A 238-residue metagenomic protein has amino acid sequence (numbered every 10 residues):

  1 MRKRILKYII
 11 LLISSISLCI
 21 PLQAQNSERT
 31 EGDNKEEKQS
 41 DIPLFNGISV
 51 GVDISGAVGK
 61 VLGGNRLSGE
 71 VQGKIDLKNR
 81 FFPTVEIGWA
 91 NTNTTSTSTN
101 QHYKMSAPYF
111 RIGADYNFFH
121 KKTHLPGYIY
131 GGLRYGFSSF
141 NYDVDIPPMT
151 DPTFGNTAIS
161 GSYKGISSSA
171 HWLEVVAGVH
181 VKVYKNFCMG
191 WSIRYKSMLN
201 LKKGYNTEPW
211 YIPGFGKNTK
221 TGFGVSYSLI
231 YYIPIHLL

Functional and structural regions predicted by a protein language model:
L22-D76, I230-L238: Short glycine/proline- and aromatic-enriched beta-strand/turn motifs that initiate or cap beta-hairpins
E36-N46, R80, H120-Y128, V183-M189 (+1 more regions): Short loop/turn motifs that connect adjacent beta-strands in outer-membrane beta-barrel proteins
E37-K38, G56-G59, S96-Y103, I159-G165 (+1 more regions): Extracellular loop and loop/strand-boundary signature of outer-membrane beta-barrel proteins
N46, N65-G69, S106-F110, G127 (+2 more regions): Residues that define the transmembrane beta-barrel architecture of outer-membrane proteins
G47-D53, G88-T97, D151-I159, Y205-P209: Flexible, solvent-exposed coil segments and beta strand-coil junctions, predominantly the extracellular/periplasmic
I54-V61, T92-T97, F119-K121, F140 (+2 more regions): Sequence/structural signature of outer-membrane beta-barrel proteins
F81, E86-G155, L229-Y231: Gram-negative (and chloroplast) outer-membrane scaffold detector with strong preference for beta-barrel transmembrane
Y128, R134-T221, S228-L238: Outer-membrane beta-barrel transmembrane domain signature
